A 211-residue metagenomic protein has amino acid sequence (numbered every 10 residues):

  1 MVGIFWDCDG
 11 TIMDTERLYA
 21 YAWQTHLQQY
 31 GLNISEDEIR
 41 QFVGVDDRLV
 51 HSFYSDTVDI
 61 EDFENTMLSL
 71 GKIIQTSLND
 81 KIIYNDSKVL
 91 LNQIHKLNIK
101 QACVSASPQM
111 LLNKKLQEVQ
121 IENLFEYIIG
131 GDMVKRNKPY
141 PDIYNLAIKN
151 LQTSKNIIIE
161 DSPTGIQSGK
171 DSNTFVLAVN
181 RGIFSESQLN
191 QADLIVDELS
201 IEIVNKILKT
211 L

Functional and structural regions predicted by a protein language model:
M1-R17: Asp-based phosphoryl-transfer active-site loop
M1-V2, N92-H95, P108-Q109, N113-L211: Asp-based, Mg2+/Mn2+-dependent phosphohydrolase catalytic module
T11, S105-S107: Conserved phosphate-coupling serine/threonine residues in phosphotransfer and NTP-handling enzymes
L18, V45-D46, I82-D86, S107 (+3 more regions): Short beta->alpha linker loops
A20-D37: Conserved phosphoryl-transfer catalytic core
A22, V50, D86, L111-K114 (+1 more regions): Phosphate- and divalent-cation-binding pockets in alpha/beta enzyme and binding domains that engage nucleotide-derived
H26, D46-I60, K115, A147: Helix-loop "lid/cap" segments that line or gate small-molecule binding pockets
S52-V89, L97: Metal-dependent phosphoesterase signature
